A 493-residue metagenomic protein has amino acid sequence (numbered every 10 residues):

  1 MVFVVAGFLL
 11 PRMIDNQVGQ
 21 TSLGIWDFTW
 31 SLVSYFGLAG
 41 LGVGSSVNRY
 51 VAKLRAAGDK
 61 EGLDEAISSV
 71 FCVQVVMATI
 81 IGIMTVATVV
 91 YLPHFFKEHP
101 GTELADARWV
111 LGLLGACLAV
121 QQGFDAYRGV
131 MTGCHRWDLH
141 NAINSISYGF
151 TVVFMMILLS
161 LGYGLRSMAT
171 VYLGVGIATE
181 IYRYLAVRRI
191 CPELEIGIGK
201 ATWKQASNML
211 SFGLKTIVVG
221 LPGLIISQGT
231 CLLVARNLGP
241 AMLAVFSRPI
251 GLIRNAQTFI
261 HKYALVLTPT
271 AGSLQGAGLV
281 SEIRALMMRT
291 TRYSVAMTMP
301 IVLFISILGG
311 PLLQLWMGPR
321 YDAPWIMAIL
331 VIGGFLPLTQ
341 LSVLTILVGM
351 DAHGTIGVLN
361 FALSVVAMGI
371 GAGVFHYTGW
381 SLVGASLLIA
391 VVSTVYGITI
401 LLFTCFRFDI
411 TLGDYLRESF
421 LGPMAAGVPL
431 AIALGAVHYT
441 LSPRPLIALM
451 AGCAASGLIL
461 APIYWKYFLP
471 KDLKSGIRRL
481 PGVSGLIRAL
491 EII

Functional and structural regions predicted by a protein language model:
M1-F8, V171-R183, V187, W203-S273 (+3 more regions): Transmembrane helical elements of multi-pass membrane transporters/channels
M1-K53, T79-V86, C117, T151-V152 (+3 more regions): Signature of the first transmembrane helix
R12, L41-A57, F71, T132-G133 (+4 more regions): Helix-loop junctions and terminal segments of transmembrane helices in multi-pass membrane transport/translocation
Q20, L92-L113, I305-F335, F408: Interfacial segments at transmembrane-helix termini and the short loops linking adjacent helices
G112, A142-I190, F212, I250 (+4 more regions): Hydrophobic alpha-helical transmembrane segments
A116-N144, L161-R166, V187, V331-L363 (+3 more regions): Membrane-interface junctions at transmembrane-helix termini in multi-pass inner-membrane proteins
L165, R183-S227, V266, T270 (+3 more regions): Interhelical loop/hinge segments that connect adjacent transmembrane helices in multipass membrane
C405-L416, A431-I493: Membrane-proximal transmembrane or re-entrant/amphipathic helices at the cytosolic face
